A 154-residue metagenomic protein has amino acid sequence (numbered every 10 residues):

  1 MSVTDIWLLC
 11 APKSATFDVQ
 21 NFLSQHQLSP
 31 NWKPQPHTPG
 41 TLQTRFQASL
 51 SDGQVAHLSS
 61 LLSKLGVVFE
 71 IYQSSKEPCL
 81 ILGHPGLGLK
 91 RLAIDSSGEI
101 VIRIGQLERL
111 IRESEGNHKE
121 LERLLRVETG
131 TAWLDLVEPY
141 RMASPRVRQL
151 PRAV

Functional and structural regions predicted by a protein language model:
M1, P36-Q47: Short glycine-rich, basic-tinged beta-strand/loop micro-motifs
M1-W32, A153: Short, extreme N-terminal segment that most often corresponds to the first beta-strand
T4-L8, Q43-T44, V67-E70: Hydrophobic beta-strand segments of well-ordered beta-sheets in folded domains
F22-S24, Q35, P39, P78 (+1 more regions): Generic preference for flexible, low-structure residues
P30-P39, L62: Short, exposed beta-strand/loop patches in secreted or surface proteins that constitute
F46-V154: Charged interaction segments
